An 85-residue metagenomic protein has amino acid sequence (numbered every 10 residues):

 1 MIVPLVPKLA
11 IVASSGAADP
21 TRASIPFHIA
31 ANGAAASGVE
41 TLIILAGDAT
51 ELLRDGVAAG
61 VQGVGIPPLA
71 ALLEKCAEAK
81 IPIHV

Functional and structural regions predicted by a protein language model:
I2-V3, A35: Acidic, glycine/proline-rich low-complexity segments that act as flexible tails and inter-domain linkers
L9-S24, G56-A58: Short, glycine-rich nucleotide/cofactor-binding loops
S15-A17, G47-E51: Acidic, glycine-rich active-site loops and adjacent beta-strand->loop/helix elements that engage anionic groups
A23-A36, I43: Histidine-anchored nucleotide/phosphate-binding helix
S37-G38, K80: Glycine-centered short loops/turns at secondary-structure junctions
T41-A46, I83-V85: Short internal beta-strands
A49-G63: N-terminal beta-loop-helix "entrance" segment that forms/cooperates in small-molecule cofactor or anionic ligand
A59-V85: A glycine-rich helix N-cap at a beta->alpha junction
